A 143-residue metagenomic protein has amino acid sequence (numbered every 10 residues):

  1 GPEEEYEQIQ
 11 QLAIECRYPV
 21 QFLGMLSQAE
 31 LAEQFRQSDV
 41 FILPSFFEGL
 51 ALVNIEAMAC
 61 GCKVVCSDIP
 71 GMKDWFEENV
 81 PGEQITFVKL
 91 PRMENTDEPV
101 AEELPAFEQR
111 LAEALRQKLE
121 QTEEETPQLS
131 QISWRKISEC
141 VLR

Functional and structural regions predicted by a protein language model:
E7-M25: Nucleotide-activated donor-binding/catalytic signature segment of Leloir-type glycosyltransferases, i.e., the conserved
M25, E33-S38: Short alpha-helical donor nucleotide-sugar binding micro-motif in glycosyltransferases
D39, G61: A short alpha->beta transition loop at the rim of the catalytic pocket in nucleotide-sugar-dependent
F46: Aromatic "clamp/platform" in nucleotide-sugar-dependent glycosyltransferases that forms part of the donor/acceptor
A51-N54: Short glycine/serine-rich donor-binding loops of glycosyltransferases
K63-C66, K73-E77: Short hydrophobic beta-strand element within catalytic cores of glycosyltransferases and related nucleotide-activated
P99-E113, Q117-R143: A charged, aromatic-enriched C-terminal amphipathic alpha-helix characteristic of glycosyltransferases across folds
